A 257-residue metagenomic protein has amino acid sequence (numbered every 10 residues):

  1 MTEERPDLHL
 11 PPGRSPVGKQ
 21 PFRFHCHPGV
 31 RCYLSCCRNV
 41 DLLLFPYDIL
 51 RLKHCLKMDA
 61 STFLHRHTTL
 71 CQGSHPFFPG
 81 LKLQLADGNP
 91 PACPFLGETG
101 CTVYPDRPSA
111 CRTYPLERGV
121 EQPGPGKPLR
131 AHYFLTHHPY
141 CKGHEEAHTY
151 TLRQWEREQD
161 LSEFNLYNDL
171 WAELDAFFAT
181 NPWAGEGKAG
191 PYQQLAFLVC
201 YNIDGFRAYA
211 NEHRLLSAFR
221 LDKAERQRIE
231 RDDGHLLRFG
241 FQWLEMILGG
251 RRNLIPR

Functional and structural regions predicted by a protein language model:
M1-S35, D41-L44, D48-L50, H54-R257: Short loop/turn segments that flank or connect secondary-structure elements
